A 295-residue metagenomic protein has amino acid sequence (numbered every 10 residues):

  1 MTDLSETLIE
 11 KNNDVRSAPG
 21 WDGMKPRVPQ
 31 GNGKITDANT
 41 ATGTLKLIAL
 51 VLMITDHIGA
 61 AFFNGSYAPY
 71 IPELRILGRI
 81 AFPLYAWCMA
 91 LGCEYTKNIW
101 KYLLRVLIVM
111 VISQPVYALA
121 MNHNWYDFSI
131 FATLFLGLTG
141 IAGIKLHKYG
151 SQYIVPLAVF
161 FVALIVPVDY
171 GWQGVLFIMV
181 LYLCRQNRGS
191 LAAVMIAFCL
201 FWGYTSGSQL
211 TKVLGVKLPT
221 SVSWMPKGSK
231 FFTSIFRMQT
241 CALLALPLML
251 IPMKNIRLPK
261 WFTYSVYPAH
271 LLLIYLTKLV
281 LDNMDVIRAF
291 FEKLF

Functional and structural regions predicted by a protein language model:
M1-F295: Alpha-helical transmembrane segments and their immediate juxtamembrane cytosolic regions
